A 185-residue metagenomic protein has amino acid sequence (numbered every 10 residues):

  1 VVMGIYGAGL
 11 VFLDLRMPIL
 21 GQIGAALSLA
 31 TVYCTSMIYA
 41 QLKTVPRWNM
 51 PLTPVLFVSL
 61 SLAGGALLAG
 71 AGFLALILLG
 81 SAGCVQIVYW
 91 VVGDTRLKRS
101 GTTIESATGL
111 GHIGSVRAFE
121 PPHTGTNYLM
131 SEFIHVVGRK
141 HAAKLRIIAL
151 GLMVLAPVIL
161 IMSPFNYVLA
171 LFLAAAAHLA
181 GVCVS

Functional and structural regions predicted by a protein language model:
V2-V184: Long, contiguous internal "core" modules enriched in hydrophobic/ aromatic residues
